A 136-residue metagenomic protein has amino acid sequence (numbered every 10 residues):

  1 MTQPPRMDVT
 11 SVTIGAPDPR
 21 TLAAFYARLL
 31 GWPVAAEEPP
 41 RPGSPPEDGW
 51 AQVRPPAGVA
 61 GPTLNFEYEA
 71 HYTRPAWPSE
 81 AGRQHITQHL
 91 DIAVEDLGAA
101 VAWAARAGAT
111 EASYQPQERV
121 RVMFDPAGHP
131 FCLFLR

Functional and structural regions predicted by a protein language model:
T2-M7, T13-L64, A99-A102, R106-Y114 (+1 more regions): Core segments of cupin and vicinal oxygen chelate
L29-L30, A70, L135: Generic alpha-helical secondary structure signal
R54-G82, I86, D91-A93, S113: Conserved, structured core segments of small domains
Q115, L133-R136: Short beta->alpha transition motifs characteristic of CBS
